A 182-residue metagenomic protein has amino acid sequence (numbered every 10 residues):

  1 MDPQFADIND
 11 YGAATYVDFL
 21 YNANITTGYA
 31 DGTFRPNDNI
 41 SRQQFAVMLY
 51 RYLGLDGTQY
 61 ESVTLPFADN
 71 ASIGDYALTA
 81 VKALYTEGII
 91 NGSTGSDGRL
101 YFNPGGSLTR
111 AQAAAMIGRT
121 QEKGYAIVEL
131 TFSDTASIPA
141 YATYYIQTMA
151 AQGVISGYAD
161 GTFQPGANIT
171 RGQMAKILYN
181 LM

Functional and structural regions predicted by a protein language model:
M1-A14, T27-Q43, Y50-L78, N91-A111 (+3 more regions): Feature responds to low-complexity, polar/acidic, surface-exposed segments characteristic of secreted/exported proteins
Y21, Y29, V81, Y85-T86 (+1 more regions): Alpha-helix C-terminal capping/helix-coil junction sites
N24, G88, G153: Phosphate/pyrophosphate-binding loop motifs in nucleotide- or prenyl diphosphate-using proteins
N168-A175: Short glycine/proline-enriched turn or capping motifs at secondary-structure junctions
